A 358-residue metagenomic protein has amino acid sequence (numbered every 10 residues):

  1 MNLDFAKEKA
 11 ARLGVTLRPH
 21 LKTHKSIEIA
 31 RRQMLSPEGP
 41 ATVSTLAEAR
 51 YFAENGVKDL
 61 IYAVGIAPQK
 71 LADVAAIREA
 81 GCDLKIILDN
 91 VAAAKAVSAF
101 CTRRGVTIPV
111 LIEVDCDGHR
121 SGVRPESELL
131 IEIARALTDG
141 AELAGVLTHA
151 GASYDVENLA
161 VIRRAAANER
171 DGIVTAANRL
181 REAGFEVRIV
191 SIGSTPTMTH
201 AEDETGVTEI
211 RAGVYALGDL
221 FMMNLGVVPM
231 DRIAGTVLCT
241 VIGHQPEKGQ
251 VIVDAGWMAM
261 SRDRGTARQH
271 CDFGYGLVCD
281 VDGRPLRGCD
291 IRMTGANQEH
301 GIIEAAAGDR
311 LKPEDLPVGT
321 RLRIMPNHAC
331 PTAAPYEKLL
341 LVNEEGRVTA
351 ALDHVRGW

Functional and structural regions predicted by a protein language model:
M1-L13: N-terminal, Lys/Arg-enriched amphipathic/low-complexity engagement segments that precede the first folded domain
A6, V74, V97, I173-A176: Aromatic/hydrophobic pocket-lining residues that form π-stacking "cages" and hydrophobic walls in ligand
H20-D155: Active-site-proximal beta-alpha core segment in soluble small-molecule metabolic enzymes
P109, D115-P229: Active-site loop/helix belt of alpha/beta enzymes
R164, T197-L277: Active-site loop ensemble at the mouth of alpha/beta enzyme cores that anchors a bound cofactor
E169, M230-R232, I291-G295: Short Gly/Pro-enriched turn/cap motifs at secondary-structure boundaries
K248-W358: C-terminal accessory subdomain/extension
